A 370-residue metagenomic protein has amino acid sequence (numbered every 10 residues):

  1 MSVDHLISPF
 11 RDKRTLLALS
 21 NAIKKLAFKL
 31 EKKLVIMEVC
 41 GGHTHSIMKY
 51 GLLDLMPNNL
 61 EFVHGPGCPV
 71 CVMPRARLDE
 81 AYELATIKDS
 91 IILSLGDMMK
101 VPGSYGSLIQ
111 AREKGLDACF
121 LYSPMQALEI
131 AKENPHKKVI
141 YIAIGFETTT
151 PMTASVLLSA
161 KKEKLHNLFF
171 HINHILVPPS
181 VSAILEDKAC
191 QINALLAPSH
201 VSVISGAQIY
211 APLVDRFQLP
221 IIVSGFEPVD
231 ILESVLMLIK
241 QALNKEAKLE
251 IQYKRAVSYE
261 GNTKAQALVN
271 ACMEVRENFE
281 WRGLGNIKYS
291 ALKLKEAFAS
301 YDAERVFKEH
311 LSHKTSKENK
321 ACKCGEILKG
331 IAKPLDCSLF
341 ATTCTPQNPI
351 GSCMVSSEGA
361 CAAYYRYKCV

Functional and structural regions predicted by a protein language model:
S2-H136, T150, A154, L158-E163 (+4 more regions): Metallocofactor- and cofactor-centric catalytic cores in central/energy metabolism, strongly enriched
A131, L157-K164, H174, L185-K188 (+3 more regions): Short, well-ordered alpha-helical segments in soluble proteins
H171, Q191-S258: A conserved active-site cap/scaffold subdomain adjacent to cofactor or substrate pockets
H174-V181, G261-K264: Short, conserved secondary-structure transition motifs
E233-E326: Internal helical hairpin/lid segments
